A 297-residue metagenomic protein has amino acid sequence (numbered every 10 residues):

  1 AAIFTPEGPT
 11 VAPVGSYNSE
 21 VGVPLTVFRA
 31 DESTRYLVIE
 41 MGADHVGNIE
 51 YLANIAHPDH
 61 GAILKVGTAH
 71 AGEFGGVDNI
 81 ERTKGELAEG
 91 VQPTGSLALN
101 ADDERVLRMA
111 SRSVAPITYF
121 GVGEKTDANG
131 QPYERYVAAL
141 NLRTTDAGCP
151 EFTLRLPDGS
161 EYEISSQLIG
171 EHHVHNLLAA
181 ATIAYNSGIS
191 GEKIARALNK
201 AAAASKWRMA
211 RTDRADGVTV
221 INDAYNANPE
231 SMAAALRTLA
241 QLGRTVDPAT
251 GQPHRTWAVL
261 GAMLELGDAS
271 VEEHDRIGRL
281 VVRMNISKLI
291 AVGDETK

Functional and structural regions predicted by a protein language model:
A1-A101, R105-S113: Phosphate-binding loop of NTP-binding sites
A2, L25, E50, E192 (+5 more regions): Solvent-exposed alpha-helical segments within well-ordered globular domains of core cellular machineries
F4, T26-V27, L177-S187, A235 (+1 more regions): Buried hydrophobic packing segments
A12-V14, I39-E40, Q167, I221-N222 (+3 more regions): Thr-Gly-centered strand-to-loop micro-motif
S19-G22, D44-I49, V174-L177, P229-A235: Short glycine/serine/threonine-rich phosphate/pyrophosphate-binding segments that cradle anionic phosphate groups
F28, A53-A56, N79, R112-A115 (+2 more regions): Short, solvent-exposed amphipathic alpha-helical segments in soluble enzyme and RNA/protein-processing domains
H60-T219, R244, P248-H254, R279-V282 (+2 more regions): Acidic, Mg2+-coordinating active-site environments of NTP-dependent enzymes
S205, A224-K297: Active-site beta-alpha connecting loops in nucleotide-dependent enzymes
